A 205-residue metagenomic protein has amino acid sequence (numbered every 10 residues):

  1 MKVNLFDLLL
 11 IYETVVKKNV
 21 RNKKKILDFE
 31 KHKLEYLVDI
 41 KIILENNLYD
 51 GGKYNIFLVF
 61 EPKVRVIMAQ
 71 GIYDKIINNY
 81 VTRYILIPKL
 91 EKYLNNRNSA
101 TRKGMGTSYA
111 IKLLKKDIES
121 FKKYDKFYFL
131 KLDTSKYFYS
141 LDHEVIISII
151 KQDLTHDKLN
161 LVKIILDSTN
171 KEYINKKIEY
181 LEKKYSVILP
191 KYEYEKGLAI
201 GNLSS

Functional and structural regions predicted by a protein language model:
M1-D39, I43: Non-catalytic, polymerase-adjacent accessory regions of viral genome-replication enzymes
F6, L34, V38, D74-N79 (+4 more regions): Non-catalytic, well-ordered alpha-helical scaffold segments
V16-L27, F57-M68, N95-R97: Glycine-/proline-rich flexible loop or hinge segments
F29, K103, G201-S205: Conserved, non-catalytic sequence blocks in retroelement Pol enzymes and Pol-derived host proteins
E35-V64: Active-site-flanking structural segment that lines cofactor/substrate pockets
K63-N95, Y192-S205: Conserved pre-motif C helix in the palm subdomain of viral-like polymerases
R83-D142: Active-site-proximal segment of RNA-dependent polymerases
K122-S205: Conserved polymerase palm-domain catalytic core
